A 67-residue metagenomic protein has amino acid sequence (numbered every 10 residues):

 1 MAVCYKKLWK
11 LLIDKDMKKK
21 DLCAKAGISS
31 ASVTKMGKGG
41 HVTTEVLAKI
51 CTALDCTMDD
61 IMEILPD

Functional and structural regions predicted by a protein language model:
M1-K20: A short, Lys/Arg-rich alpha-helix, primarily the initiator
L12, C23, C51: The alpha-helix within a helix-turn-helix
I13, G27, K38, P66: Residue-level detection of the helix-turn-helix DNA-binding "recognition helix"
I28-V42: Recognition helix of helix-turn-helix/homeodomain-like DNA-binding domains that insert into the DNA major groove
S32, V46, D60: Residues in the helix-turn-helix
G39-T52: Short, basic-rich loop-to-helix N-cap that marks the start of a DNA-contacting helix
D55-D67: Short C-terminal boundary/hinge segments that cap the last helix of small helical domains
